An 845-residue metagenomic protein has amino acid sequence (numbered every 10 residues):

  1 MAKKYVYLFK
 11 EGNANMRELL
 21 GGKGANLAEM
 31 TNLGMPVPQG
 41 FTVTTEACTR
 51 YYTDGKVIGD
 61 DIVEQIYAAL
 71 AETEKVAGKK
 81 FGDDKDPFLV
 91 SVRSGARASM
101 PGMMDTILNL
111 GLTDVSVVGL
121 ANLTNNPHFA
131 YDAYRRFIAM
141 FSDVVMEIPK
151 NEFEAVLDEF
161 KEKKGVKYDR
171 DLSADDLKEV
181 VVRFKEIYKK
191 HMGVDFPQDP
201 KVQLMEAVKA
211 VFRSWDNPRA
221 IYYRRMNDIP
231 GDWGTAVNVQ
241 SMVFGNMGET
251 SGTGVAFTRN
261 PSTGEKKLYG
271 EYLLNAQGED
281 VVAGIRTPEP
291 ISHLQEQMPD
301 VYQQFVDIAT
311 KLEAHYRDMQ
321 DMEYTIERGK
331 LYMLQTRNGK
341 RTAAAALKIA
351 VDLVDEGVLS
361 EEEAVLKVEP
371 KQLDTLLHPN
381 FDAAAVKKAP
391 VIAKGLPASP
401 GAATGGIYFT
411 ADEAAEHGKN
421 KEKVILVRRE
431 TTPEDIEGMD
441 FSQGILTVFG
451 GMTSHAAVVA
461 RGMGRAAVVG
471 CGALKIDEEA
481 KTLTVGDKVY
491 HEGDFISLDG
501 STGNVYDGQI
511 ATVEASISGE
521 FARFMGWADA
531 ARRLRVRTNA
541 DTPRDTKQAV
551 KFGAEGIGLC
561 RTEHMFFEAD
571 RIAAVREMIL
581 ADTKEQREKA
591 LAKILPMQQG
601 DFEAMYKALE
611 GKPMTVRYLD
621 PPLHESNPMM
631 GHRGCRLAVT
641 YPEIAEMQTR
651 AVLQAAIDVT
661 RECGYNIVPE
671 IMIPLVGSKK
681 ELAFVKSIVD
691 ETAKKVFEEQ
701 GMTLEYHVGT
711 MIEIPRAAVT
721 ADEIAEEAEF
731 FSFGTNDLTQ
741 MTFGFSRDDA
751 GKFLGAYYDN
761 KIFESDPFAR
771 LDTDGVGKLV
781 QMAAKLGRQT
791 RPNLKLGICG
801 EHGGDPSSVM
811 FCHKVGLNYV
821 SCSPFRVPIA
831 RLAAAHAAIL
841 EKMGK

Functional and structural regions predicted by a protein language model:
M1-A389, A415-G418, E422-I425, T432-E434 (+13 more regions): Nucleotide/phosphate-binding sheet-loop regions of phosphoryl- and nucleotidyl-transfer enzymes
F41, V448-G450, V469-G472, C560 (+2 more regions): Short beta->alpha connector loops at strand-helix junctions that form conserved, small/polar/Pro-enriched
Y67, M226-I229, V365-H417, E422-V424 (+4 more regions): Long, charged amphipathic helices and adjacent flexible linkers at domain junctions
R93, I517-G519, W527-K845: Conserved alpha/beta-domain cores
N238, Y408, I425-V427, L446 (+3 more regions): Structural motif
M463-R465: Residues forming the flavin
